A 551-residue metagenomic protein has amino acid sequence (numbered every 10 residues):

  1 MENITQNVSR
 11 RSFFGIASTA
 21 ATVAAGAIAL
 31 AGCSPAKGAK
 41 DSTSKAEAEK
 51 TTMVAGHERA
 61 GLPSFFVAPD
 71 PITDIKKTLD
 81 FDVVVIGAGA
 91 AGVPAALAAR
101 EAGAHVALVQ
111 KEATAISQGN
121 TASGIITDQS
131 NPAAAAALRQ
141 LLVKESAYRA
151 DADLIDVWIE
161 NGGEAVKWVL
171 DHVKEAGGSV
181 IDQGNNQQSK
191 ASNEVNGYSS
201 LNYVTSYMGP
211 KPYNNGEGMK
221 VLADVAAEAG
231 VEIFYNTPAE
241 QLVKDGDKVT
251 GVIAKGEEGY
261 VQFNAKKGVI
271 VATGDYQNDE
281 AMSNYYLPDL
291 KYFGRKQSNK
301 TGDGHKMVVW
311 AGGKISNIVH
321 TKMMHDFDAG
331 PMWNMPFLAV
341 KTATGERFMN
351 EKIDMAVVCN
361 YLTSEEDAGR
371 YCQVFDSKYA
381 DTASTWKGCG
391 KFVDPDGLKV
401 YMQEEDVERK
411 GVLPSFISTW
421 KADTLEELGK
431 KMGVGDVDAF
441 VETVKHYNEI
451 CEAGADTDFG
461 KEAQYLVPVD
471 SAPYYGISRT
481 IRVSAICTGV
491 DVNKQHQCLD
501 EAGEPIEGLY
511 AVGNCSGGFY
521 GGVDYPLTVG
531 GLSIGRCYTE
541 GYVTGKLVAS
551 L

Functional and structural regions predicted by a protein language model:
M1-S12, A20-A27: N-terminal secretory signal peptides
Q6-N7, A29-T78, E101: C-terminal segment of N-terminal export signals and the immediately downstream linker at the start of the mature
I75-G89: Beta1/beta-strand and adjacent pyrophosphate-binding region of the FAD-binding site in flavoprotein oxidoreductases
E101-N120: Glycine-rich FAD pyrophosphate-binding loop
E160-Y260, E280-A281, C451-S471: Conserved redox-cofactor binding core of oxidoreductases
Q241, G435, A439-V523, L527: A glycine-rich dinucleotide-binding beta-alpha-beta segment and adjacent secondary-structure elements that constitute
G256-E258, F263-F327, G530, I534-V543: Glycine-rich loop(s) and the adjacent beta-strand/alpha-helix scaffold that form part
H305-M307, K314-M432: An anion/pyrophosphate-binding glycine-rich loop and adjacent beta-alpha core in soluble alpha-beta enzymes
